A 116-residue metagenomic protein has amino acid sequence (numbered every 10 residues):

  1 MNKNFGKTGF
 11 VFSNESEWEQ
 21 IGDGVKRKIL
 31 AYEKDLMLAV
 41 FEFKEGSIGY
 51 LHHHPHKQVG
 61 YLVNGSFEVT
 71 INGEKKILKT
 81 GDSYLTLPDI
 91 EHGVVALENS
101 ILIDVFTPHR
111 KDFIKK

Functional and structural regions predicted by a protein language model:
M1-D35: A short, N-terminal "cap"/entry segment at the start of jelly-roll beta-barrel domains of the cupin/DSBH fold
G22, A39-H53: Conserved short histidine dyad/triad with adjacent acidic residue
I48-G49, E68, Y84, P88-G93: Histidine-centered metal-chelating micro-motifs
H56-F67, N72: Glycine- and acidic-residue-biased ligand/ion/polar-headgroup-sensing regions
V63-N64, K79-T80, E98: A cytosolic small-molecule/anion-sensing beta-strand core signal
S66-E68, K75, E91, I101: Structural motif
G73-P88: Short acidic-glycine-tyrosine-enriched beta hairpin
P88-D112: Ligand-binding loop in jelly-roll beta-barrel domains
